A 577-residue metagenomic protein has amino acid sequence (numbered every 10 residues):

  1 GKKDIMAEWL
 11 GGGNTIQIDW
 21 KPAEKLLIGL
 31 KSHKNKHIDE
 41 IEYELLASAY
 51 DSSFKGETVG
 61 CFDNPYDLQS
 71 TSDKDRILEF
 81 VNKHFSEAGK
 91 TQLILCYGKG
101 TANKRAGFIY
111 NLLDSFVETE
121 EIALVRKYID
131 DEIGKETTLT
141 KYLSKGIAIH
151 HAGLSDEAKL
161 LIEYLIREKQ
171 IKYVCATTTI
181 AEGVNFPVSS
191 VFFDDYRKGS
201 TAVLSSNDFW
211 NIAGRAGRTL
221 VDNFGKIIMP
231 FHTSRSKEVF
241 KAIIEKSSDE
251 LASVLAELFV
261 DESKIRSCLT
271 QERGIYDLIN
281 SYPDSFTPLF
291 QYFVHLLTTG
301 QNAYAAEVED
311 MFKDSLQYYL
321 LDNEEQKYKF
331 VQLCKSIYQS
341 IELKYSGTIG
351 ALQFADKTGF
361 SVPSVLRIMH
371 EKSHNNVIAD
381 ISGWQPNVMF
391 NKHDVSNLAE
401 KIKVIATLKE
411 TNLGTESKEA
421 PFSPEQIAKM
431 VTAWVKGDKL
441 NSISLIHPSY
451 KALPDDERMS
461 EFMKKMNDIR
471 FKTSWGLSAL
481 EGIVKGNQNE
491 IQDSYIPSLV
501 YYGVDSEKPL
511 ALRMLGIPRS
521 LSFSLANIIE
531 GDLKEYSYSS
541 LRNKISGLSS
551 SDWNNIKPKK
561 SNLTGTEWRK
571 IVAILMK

Functional and structural regions predicted by a protein language model:
G1-E8, G12-F108, A148: Conserved interdomain linker/interface between the two RecA-like ATPase lobes of SF2 helicase motors
G1-K3, K21-E24, K31, G98-A102 (+5 more regions): Conserved nucleotide-binding/hydrolysis micro-motifs of P-loop NTPases
K3-G11, V184-S189, G217: Short regulatory helix/loop adjacent to the ATP-binding pocket of P-loop NTPases
S72-Y173, S200-N207: Conserved C-terminal RecA-like helicase domain
Y97, K159-Y196, G214: Beta-edge loop/turn motif
F186, S190-E245: Conserved segment of the helicase C-terminal RecA-like domain
G225, K237-V294: C-terminal or mid-to-C-terminal helical accessory/interaction module adjacent to the motor/catalytic core
T270-Q271, Y276-G300, E325-K577: C-terminal accessory/interaction regions of large nucleic acid-associated machines
